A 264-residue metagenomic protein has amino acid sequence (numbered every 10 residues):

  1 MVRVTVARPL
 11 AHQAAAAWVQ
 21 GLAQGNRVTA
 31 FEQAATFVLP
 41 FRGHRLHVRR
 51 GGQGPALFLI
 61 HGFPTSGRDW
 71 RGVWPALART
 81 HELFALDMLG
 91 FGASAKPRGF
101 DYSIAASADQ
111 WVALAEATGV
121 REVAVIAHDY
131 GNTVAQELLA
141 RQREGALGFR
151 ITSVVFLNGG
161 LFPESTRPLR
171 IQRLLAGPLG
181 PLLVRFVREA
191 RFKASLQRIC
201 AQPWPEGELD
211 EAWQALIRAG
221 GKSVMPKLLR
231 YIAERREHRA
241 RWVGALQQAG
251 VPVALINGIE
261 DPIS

Functional and structural regions predicted by a protein language model:
M1-L57, A78-H81, E116, V120-E122: Alpha/beta-hydrolase fold catalytic core
F37, F41-R42, R49-G51, F84-A127 (+2 more regions): Active-site loop/oxyanion-hole signature of alpha/beta-hydrolase fold enzymes
H47-A93: Conserved HGGG/HGGXW glycine-rich cap/lid loop of the alpha/beta-hydrolase fold
I60-G62, H128, N257: The conserved beta1-alpha1 loop
R121-T166: Conserved hydrolase catalytic core segment
S165, F186-Q248: Conserved alpha/beta-hydrolase catalytic His-Asp/Glu region
A249, L255-N257: Short beta-strand/loop motif that positions the catalytic acidic residue of the alpha/beta-hydrolase fold
P262-S264: Conserved alpha/beta-hydrolase "acid-adjacent" motif
